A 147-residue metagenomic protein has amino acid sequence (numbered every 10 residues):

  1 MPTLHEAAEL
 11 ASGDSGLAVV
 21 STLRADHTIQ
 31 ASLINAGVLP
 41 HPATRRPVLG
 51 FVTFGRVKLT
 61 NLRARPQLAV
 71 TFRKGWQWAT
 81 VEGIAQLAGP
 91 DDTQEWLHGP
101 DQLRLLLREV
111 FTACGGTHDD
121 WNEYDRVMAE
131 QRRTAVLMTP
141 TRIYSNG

Functional and structural regions predicted by a protein language model:
M1-H5, S32-A43, P90-G99: Short low-complexity stretches enriched in small and charged residues
M1-V19: Short, basic/aromatic recognition patches
P2, W76-G147: Charged, gly/pro-rich active-site loop segments
L10, D26, R73-G75, R126-M128: Generic marker of residues within folded, mature protein domains
S15-F54, L68-F72, T80-I84: Short beta-strand segments
